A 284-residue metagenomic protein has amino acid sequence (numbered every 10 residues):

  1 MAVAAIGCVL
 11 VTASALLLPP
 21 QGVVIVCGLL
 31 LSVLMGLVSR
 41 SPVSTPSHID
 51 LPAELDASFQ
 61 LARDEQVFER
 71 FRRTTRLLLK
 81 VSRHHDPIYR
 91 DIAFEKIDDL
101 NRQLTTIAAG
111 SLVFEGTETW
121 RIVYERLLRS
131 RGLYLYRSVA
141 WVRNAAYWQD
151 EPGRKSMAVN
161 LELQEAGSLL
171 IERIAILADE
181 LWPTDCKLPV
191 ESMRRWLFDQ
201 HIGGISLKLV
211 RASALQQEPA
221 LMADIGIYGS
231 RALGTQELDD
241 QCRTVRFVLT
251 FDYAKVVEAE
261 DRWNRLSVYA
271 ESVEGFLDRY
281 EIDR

Functional and structural regions predicted by a protein language model:
M1-C8: Short hydrophobic alpha-helical membrane-embedded segments
A2, A13-L31: Hydrophobic alpha-helical transmembrane segments
G7, V24-R40: Canonical hydrophobic alpha-helical transmembrane segment
V23, V43-D179: PLD-like (HKD) phosphodiesterase/transphosphatidyltransferase domain
V113-G116, K208-S213, F251: Short acidic-hydrophobic, aromatic-tinged amphipathic segments that line or gate anion-handling sites
L177-A223: HKD-type phospholipase D/PLD-like phosphodiesterase module
A212-F251: HKD (HxKxxxxD) catalytic microenvironment of the phospholipase D
D239-R284: Signature of lipid phosphatidyltransferase scaffolds
